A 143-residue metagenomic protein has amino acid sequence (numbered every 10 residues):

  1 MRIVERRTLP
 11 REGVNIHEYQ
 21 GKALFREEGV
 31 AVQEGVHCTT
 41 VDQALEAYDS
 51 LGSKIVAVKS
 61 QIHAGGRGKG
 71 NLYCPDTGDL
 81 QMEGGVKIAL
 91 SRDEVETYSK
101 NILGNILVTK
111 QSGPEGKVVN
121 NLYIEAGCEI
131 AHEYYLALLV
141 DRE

Functional and structural regions predicted by a protein language model:
M1-R142: Active-site nucleotide/adenylate-binding loops and adjacent lid/helix of ATP-dependent enzymes
